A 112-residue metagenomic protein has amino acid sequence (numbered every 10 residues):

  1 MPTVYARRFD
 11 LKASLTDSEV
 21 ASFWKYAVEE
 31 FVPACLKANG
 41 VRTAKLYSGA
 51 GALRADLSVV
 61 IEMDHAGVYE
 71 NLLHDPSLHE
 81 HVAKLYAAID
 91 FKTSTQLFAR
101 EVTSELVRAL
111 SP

Functional and structural regions predicted by a protein language model:
M1, E105-P112: Surface-exposed beta-loop interaction hotspot
P2-L11: Active-site-flanking beta-strand signature of metal-NTP-handling nucleotidyl enzymes and homologous cyclase-like
L11-A13, M63-H65, R108: Non-catalytic surface loops within mature trypsin-like serine protease
S14-S22, G67-L73: Short, conserved charged micro-motifs
F23-E30: Well-ordered, non-membrane alpha-helical segments in soluble/globular domains
A34-R42, V60-R100, P112: An amphipathic, aromatic/His-enriched active-site/gating alpha helix that lines ligand/cofactor pockets
Y47-R54: A short beta-turn/loop motif at secondary-structure boundaries
A55-V59: A generic structural motif
